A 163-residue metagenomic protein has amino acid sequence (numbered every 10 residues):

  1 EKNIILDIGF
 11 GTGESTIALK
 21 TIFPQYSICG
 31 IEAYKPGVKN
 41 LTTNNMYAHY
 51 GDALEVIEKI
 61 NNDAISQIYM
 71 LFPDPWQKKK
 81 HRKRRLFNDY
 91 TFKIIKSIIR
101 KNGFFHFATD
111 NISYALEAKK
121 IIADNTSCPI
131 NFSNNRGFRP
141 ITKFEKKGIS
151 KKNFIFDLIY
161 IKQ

Functional and structural regions predicted by a protein language model:
I4-E58: SAM cofactor-binding core of SAM-dependent methyltransferases, primarily the Rossmann-like beta-alpha-beta module
T42, R100, A123: Short conserved AdoMet
K59-Q67: A short acidic, Gly/Pro-enriched loop at the edge of an enzyme's catalytic core that lines a small-molecule cofactor
Q67-R85: A short SAM/SAH-binding and catalytic strip from SAM-dependent methyltransferases
F87-K101: A short glycine-rich, Lys/Arg-flanked "PGG" loop and its adjoining helix->strand segment in the class I
N102-T109: Conserved beta-strand signature within the Rossmann-like core of class I S-adenosyl-L-methionine
Y114-K120, N125-Q163: Class I S-adenosyl-L-methionine
